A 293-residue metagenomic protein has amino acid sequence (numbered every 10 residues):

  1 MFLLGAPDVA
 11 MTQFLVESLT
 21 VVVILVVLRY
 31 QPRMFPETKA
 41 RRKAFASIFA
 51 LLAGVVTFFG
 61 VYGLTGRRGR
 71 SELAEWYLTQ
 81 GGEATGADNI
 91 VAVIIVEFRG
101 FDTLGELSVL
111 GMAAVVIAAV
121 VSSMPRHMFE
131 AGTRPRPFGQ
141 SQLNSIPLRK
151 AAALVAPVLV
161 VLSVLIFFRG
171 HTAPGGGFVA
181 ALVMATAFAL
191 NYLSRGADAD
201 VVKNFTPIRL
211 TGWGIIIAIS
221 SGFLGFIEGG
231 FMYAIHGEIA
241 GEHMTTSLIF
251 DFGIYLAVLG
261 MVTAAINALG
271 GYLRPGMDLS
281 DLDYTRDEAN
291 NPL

Functional and structural regions predicted by a protein language model:
M1-L293: Alpha-helical transmembrane segments of multi-pass membrane proteins predominantly involved in bioenergetics
